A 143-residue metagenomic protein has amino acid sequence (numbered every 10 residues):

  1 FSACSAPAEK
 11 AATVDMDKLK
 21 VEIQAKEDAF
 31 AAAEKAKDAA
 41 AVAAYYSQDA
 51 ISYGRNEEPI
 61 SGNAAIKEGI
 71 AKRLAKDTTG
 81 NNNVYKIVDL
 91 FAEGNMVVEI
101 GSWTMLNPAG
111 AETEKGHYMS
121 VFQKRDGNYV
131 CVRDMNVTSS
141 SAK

Functional and structural regions predicted by a protein language model:
C4-Y45, A142-K143: Short, low-complexity N-terminal intrinsically disordered segments enriched in polar/charged residues
D17, V21-E22, A39-N95: A solvent-exposed, acidic/Ser-Thr-rich amphipathic alpha-helical stretch
D49, E57-P59, T104-L106, V137-S139: Solvent-exposed loop/turn segments at secondary-structure junctions within structured extracellular/periplasmic domains
D77-T78, M105-T113: Short, cysteine-centered beta-strand-loop-beta hairpins and adjacent loop/turn segments enriched in charged/polar
G94-W103: A short hydrophobic beta-strand element
K115-A142: Short beta-strand edge/turn micro-motifs at domain boundaries
